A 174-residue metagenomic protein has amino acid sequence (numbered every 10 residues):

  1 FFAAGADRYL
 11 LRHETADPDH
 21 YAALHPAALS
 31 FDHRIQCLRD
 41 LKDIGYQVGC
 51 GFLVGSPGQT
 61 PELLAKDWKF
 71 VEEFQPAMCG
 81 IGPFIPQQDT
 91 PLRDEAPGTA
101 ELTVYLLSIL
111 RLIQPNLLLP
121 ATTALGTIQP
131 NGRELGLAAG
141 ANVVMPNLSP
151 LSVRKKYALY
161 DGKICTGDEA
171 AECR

Functional and structural regions predicted by a protein language model:
F1-G45, L53-Q75, T90-E101: Conserved non-cysteine loop/helix-boundary elements of the Radical SAM core domain that shape
H13-T15, C50-V54, I81-P83, A121-T123: A cross-domain feature marking catalytic cores of carbohydrate-active enzymes and several ubiquitous metabolic/repair
Q47-V48, L64, L107, R133: Hydrophobic alpha-helical segments
E72-R174: Auxiliary Fe-S-binding modules of radical SAM enzymes
